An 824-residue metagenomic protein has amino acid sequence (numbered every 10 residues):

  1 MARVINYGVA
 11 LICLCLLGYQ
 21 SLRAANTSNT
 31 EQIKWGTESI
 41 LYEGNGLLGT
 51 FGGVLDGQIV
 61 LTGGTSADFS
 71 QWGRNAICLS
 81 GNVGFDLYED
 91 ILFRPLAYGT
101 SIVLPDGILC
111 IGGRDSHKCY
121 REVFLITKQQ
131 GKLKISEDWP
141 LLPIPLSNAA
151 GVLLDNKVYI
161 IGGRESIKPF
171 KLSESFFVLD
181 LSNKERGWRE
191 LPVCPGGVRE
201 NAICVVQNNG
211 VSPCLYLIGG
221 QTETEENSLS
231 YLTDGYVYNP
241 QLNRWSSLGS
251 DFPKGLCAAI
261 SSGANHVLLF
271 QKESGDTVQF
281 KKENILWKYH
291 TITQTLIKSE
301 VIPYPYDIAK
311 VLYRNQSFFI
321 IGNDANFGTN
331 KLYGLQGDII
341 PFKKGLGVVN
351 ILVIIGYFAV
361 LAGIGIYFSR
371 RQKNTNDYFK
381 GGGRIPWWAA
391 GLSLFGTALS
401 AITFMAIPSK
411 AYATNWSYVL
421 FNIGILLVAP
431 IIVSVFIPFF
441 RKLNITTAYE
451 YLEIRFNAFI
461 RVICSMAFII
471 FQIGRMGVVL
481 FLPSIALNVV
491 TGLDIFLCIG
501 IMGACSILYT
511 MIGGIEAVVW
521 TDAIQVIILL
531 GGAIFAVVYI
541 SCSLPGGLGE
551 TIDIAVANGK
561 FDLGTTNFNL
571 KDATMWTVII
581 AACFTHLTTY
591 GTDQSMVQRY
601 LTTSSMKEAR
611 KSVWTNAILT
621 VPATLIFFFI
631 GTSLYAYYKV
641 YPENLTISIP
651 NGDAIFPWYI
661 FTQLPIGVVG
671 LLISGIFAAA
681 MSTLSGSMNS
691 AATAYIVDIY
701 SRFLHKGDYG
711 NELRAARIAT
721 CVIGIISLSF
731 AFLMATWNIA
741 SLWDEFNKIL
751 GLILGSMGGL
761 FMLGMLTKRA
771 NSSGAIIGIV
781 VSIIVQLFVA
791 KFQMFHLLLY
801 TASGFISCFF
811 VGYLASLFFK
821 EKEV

Functional and structural regions predicted by a protein language model:
M1, T30, F85, P105 (+6 more regions): Intrinsic disorder/low-complexity signal
M1-V9: Bacterial N-terminal signal peptides that target proteins for export
R3, R23, Q241, E550-A557: Polar/charged alpha-helical tracts
G8-L17: Bacterial N-terminal signal peptides
C13, A24-L346: Kelch-like beta-propeller repeat domains
P341-V824: Membrane-embedded helix-loop-helix hairpins and adjacent transmembrane boundary segments in multi-pass transporters
